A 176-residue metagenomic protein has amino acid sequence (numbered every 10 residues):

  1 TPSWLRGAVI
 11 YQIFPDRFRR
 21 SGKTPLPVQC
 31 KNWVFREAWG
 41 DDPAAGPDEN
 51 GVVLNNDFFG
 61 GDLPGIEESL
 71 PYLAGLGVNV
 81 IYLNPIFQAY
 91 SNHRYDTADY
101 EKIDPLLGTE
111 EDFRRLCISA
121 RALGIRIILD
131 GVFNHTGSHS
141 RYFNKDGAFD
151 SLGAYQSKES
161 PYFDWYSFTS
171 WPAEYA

Functional and structural regions predicted by a protein language model:
T1-S3: Extended acidic/polar, glycine-enriched regions that form or flank non-catalytic beta-rich accessory modules
L5-G7, R94: A short, structural micro-pattern
V9-F14: Mature N-terminal segment immediately following signal peptide/propeptide cleavage in secreted/periplasmic
P15-N79, I86-R114, I118-A176: Substrate-binding/active-site clefts of carbohydrate-active enzymes
